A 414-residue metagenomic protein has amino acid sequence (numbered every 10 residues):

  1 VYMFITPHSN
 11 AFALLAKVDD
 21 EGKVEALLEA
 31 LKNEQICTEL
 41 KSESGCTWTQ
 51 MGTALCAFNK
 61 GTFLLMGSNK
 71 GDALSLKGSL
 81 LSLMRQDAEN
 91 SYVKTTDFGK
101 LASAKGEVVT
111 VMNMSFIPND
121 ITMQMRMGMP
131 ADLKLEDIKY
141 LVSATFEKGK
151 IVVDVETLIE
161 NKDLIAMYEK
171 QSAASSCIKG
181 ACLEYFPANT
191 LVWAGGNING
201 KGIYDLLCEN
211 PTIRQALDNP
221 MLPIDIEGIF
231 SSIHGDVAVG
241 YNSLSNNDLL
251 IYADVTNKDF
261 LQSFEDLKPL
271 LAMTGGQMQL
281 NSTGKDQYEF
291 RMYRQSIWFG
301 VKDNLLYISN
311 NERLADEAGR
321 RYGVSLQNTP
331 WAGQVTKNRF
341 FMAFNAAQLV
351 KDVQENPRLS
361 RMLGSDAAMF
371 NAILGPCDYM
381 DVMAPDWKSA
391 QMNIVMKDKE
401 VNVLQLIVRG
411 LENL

Functional and structural regions predicted by a protein language model:
V1-D97, F230-T336: Single conserved position on a long alpha-helix in the C-terminal lobe of the eukaryotic protein kinase
G22, A26-E29, A188, V192 (+1 more regions): A broad, structural surface signal
F58-G61, G67-N197, K201-D205, V335-L414: Leucine-rich, highly hydrophobic segment in Treponema pallidum outer-membrane-associated proteins
L81, T212, M221-I224, M273 (+1 more regions): Short, aromatic- and cysteine-enriched interfacial helices/patches that mediate contacts at lipid membranes
C208-E209: Juxtamembrane segments of multi-pass membrane proteins
A216-I224, G228-I233: Edge strands and adjacent loops of beta-rich recognition modules
M221, R294, L326-P330, V395-E400: Non-transmembrane, amphipathic alpha-helical segments
